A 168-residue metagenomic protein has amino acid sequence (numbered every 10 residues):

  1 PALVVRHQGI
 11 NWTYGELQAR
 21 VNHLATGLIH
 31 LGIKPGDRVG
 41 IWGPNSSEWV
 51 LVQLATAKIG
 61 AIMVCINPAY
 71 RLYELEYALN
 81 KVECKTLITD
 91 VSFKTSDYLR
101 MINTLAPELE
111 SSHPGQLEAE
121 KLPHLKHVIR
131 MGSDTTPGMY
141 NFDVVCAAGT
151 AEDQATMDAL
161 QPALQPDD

Functional and structural regions predicted by a protein language model:
A2-L54, R71-E76, N141-T150, Q161-P166: Conserved AMP-binding/adenylate-forming core of the ANL superfamily
R6, K85, T89-D90, M131 (+1 more regions): Conserved residues at the C-terminal ends of beta-strands
G60: Structured binding elements
N67-Y70, I129: Glycine-rich beta-to-alpha transition loops that act as phosphate-gripper elements at the mouths of alpha/beta enzyme
Y70-L105: Conserved ATP-dependent adenylate/AMP-binding module captured primarily in the ANL superfamily
N103-L125: Short mixed-charge
K121-L125, R130-T136, Y140-D168: Conserved pre-ATP/AMP-binding loop-to-beta segment of ANL
